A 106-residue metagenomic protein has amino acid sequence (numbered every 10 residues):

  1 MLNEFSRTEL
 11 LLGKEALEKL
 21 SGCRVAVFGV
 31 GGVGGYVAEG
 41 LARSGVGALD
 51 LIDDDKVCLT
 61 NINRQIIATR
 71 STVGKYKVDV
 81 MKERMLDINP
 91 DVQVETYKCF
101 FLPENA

Functional and structural regions predicted by a protein language model:
M1-A26: N-terminal charged helix/coil linker that caps or initiates catalytic domains
V27-G29, I52: Conserved N-terminal Rossmann-fold NAD(P)-binding element of oxidoreductases
V33-G34: Hydrophobic/small residue at the entry helix of a nucleotide-binding pocket
L41: Aromatic pocket-lining residues of Rossmann-like dinucleotide-binding sites
V46, L51-N89: Glycine-rich phosphate-binding loop and adjoining beta1-alpha1-beta2 segment of Rossmann-like nucleotide-binding folds
Y97-N105: Conserved SAM/SAH-binding loop
